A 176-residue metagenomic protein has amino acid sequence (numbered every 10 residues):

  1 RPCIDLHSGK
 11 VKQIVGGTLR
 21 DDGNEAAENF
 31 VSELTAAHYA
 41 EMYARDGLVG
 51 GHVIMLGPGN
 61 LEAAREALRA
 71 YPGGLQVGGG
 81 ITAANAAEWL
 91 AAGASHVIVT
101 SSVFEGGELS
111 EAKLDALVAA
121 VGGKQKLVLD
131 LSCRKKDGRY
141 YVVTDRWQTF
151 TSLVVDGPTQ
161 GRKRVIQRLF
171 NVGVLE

Functional and structural regions predicted by a protein language model:
R1, L34, H38, A84 (+2 more regions): Conserved active-site and cofactor/substrate-binding residues in soluble primary-metabolism enzymes
P2-L6, M55, G79-I81, S101 (+1 more regions): A cross-domain feature marking catalytic cores of carbohydrate-active enzymes and several ubiquitous metabolic/repair
P2-V15, H38-V49: N-terminal glycine-rich anion-binding loops that anchor highly charged ligand groups
H7, V11-D22, L90-E176: Conserved anion-binding
I14, N29-F30: N-terminal flexible/basic segments that precede or flank functional cores
R20-D21, S32-L90: N-terminal active-site wall of soluble small-molecule enzyme domains
